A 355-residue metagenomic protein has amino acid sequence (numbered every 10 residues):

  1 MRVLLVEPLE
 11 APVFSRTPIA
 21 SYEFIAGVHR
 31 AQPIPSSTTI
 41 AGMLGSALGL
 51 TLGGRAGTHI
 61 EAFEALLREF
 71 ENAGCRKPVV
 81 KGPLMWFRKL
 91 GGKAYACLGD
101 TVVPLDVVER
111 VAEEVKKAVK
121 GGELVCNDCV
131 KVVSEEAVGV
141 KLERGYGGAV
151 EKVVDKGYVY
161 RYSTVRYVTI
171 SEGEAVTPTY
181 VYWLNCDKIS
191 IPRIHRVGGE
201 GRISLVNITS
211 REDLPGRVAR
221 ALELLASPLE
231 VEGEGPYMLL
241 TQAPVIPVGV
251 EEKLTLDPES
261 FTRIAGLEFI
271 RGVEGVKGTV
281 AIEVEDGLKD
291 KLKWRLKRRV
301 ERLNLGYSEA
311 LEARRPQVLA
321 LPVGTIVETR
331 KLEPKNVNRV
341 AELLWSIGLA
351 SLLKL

Functional and structural regions predicted by a protein language model:
R2-L355: Conserved active-site/ligand-binding neighborhood in enzyme cores
